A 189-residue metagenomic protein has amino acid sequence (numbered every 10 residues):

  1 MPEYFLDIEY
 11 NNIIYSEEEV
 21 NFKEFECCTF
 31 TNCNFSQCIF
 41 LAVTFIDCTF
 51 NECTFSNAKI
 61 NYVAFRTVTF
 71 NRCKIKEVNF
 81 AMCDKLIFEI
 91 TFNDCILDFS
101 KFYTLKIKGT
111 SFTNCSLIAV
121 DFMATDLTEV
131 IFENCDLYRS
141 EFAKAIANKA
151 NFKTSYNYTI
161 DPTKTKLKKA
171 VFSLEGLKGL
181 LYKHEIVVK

Functional and structural regions predicted by a protein language model:
M1-K189: Tandem repeat scaffolds
